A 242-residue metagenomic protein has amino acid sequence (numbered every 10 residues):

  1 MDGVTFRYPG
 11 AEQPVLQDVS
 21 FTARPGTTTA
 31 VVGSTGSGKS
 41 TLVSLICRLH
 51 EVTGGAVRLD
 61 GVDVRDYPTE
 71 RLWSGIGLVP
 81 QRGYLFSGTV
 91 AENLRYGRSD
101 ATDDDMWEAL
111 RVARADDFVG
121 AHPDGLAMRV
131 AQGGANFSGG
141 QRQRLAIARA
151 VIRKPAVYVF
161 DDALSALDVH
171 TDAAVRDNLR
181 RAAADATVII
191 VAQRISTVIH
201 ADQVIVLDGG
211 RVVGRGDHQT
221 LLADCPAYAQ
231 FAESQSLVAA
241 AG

Functional and structural regions predicted by a protein language model:
M1-G242: ABC-type nucleotide-binding domain
